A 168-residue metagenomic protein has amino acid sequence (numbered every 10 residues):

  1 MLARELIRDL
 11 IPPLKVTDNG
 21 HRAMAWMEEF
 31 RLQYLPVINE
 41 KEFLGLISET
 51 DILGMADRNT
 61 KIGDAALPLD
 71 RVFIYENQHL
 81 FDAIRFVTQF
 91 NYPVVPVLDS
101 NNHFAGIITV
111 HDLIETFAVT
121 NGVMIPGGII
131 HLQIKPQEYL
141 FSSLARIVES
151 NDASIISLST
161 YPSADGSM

Functional and structural regions predicted by a protein language model:
M1-W26, V37-I38, F43-L46, D57-F86 (+5 more regions): Bateman/CBS regulatory modules and CBS-like beta-alpha motifs in cytosolic regions of diverse proteins
E28, T88, A118, V148-D152: Signal for well-folded cores of large energy- and translation-related assemblies
E28, V110-P126: Long, contiguous binding/interaction regions
Q33, P93, S154: Short acidic/polar active-site loop segments enriched in Thr and Asp
L53-G54, I114: Nucleotide phosphate-binding site architecture
Q137-I156: Short amphipathic alpha-helix segments
I156-M168: Charged, low-complexity intrinsically disordered regulatory/assembly segments
